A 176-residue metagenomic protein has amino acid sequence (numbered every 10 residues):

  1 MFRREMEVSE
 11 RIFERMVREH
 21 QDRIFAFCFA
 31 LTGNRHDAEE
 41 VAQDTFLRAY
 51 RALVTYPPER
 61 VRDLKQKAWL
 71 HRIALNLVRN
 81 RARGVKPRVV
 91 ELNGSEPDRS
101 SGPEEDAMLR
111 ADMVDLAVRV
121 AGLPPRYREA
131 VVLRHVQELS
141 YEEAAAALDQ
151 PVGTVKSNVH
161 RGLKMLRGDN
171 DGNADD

Functional and structural regions predicted by a protein language model:
M1-R23, A30, V118, G168 (+1 more regions): N-terminal module of bacterial RNA polymerase sigma factors
M6, F46-L64, G84-K86: Sigma70-family region 2
V17-R35, Y50-T55, V120, D171: Amphipathic, Lys/Arg- and hydrophobic-enriched alpha-helical face
A26, E40-L47, R51, L64-N76: Structural recognition of an alpha-helix C-terminal capping motif at a helix-to-coil junction
V54-P58, H71-L92, L109, R161: Arg/Lys-rich amphipathic alpha helix in sigma70-family domain 2
L75, R79, Y127, E142 (+1 more regions): DNA-recognition helix of helix-turn-helix
P87-M113, S140: Internal acidic/polar
A130-R134: A short pre-motif secondary-structure segment
